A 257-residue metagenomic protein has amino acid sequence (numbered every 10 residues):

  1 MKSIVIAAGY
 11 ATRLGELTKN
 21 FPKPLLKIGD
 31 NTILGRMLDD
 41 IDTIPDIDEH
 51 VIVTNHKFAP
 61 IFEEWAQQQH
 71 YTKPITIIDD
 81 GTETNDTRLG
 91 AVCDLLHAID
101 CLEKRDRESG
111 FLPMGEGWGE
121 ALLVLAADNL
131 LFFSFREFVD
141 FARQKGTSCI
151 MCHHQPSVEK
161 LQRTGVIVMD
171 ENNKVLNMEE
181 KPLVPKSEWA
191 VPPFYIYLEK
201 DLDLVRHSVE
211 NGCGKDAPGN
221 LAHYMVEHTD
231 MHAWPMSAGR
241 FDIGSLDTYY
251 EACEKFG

Functional and structural regions predicted by a protein language model:
M1-I61: N-terminal glycine-rich phosphate-binding loop and ensuing alpha1 helix
K2, D48-H50, P74, A121 (+2 more regions): Residues at the starts of beta-strands that form the adenosine-phosphate
L14, F62-A66, V205, A252: Hydrophobic packing residues within well-ordered alpha-helices of enzyme cores
L25, I167-M169, A233: A structural signal for short hydrophobic beta-strand segments in well-ordered beta-sheet cores
V51, L122, L130, V166 (+2 more regions): A residue-level structural signature of the nucleotidyltransferase/glycosyltransferase Rossmann-like core
P60-E63, Q67-P113, G117-M169: Conserved beta-loop-beta/alpha segment of the NTase-like Rossmann-fold superfamily that binds/positions NTPs
V139-R143, K174-D242, L246-G257: Catalytic-core segments of class I nucleotidyltransferases/pyrophosphorylases that form NMP-activated intermediates
